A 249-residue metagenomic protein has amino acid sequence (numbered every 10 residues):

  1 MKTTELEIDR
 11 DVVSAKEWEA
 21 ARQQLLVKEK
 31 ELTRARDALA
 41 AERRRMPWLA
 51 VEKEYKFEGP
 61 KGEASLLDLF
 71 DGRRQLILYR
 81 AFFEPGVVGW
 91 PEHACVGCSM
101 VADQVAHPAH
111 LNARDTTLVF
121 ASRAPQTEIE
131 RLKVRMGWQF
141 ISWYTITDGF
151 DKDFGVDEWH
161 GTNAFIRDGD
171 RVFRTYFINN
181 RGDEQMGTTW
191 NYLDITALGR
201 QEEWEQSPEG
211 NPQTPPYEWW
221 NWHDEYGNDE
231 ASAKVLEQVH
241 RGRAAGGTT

Functional and structural regions predicted by a protein language model:
M1-R114, V134-R135, T145-T249: Non-globular targeting/processing and membrane-anchoring segments
T117-T145: Conserved segment of the thioredoxin-like fold in thiol-based oxidoreductases
